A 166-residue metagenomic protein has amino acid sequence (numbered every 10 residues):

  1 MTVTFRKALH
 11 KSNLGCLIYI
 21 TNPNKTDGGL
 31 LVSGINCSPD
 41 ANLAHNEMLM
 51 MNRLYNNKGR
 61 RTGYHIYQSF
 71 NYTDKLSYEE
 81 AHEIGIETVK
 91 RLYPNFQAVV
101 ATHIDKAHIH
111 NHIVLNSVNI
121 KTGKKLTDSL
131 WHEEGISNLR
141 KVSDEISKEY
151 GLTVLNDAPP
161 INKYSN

Functional and structural regions predicted by a protein language model:
M1-N166: N-terminal nicking endonuclease/strand-transfer module with a His-rich metal-binding environment and a catalytic Tyr
